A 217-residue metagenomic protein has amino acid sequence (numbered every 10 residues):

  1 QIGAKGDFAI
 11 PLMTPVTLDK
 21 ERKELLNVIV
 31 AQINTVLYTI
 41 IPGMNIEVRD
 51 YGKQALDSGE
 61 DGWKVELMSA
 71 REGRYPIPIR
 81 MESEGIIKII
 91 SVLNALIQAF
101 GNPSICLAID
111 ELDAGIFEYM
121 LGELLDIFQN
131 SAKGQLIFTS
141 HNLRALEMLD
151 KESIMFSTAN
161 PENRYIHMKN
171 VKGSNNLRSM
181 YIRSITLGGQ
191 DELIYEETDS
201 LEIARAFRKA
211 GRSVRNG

Functional and structural regions predicted by a protein language model:
Q1-I89, T186-L193, K209, S213-G217: Phosphate-coordinating catalytic segments in nucleotide- and nucleic-acid-processing enzymes
Q32-I33, A95, E123-L124: Short, hydrophobic/aromatic alpha-helical segments in well-folded domains
L37, R80-M81, I97-G101, I127-N130 (+1 more regions): Short, conserved, surface-exposed binding loops centered on an aromatic residue
R71-E72, P78-L107, Y119: GG-anchored amphipathic helix commonly corresponding to the ABC/SMC/Rad50 NBD signature/C-loop
D110-L112: Walker B catalytic acidic pair
A114-E118: Conserved D-loop-proximal element of ABC-family nucleotide-binding domains
G122-G217: C-terminal lobe/lid and adjacent interdomain/linker elements of RecA-like ASCE P-loop ATPase modules
